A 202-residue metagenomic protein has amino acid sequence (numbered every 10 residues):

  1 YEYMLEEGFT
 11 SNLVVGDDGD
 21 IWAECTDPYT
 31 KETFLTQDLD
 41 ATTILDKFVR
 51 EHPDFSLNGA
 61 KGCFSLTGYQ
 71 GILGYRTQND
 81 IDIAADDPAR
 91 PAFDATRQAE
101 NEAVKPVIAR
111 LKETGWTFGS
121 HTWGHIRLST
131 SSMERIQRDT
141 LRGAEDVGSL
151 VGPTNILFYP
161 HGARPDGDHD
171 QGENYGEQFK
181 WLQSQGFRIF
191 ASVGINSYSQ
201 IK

Functional and structural regions predicted by a protein language model:
Y1, S65-Y69, H121-I126, Y159-G162 (+1 more regions): Active-site-proximal beta-strand/loop segments in catalytic clefts of secreted hydrolases
Y1-R110, T114, P165: Active-site beta->alpha N-cap acidic-glycine motif
G8-F9, G124, T130: Hydrophobic alpha-helical membrane-insertion segments
I21, I44, I72, I81-I83 (+7 more regions): Weak global preference for isoleucine
Y29, T33, Q37, A41-I44 (+4 more regions): Extracytoplasmic, non-cytosolic globular domains
D86-R90, T117-I126: Short glycine/proline-rich turn/loop motifs
E113, T117, S129-K202: C-terminal active-site subregion of NodB/CE4 polysaccharide deacetylases
